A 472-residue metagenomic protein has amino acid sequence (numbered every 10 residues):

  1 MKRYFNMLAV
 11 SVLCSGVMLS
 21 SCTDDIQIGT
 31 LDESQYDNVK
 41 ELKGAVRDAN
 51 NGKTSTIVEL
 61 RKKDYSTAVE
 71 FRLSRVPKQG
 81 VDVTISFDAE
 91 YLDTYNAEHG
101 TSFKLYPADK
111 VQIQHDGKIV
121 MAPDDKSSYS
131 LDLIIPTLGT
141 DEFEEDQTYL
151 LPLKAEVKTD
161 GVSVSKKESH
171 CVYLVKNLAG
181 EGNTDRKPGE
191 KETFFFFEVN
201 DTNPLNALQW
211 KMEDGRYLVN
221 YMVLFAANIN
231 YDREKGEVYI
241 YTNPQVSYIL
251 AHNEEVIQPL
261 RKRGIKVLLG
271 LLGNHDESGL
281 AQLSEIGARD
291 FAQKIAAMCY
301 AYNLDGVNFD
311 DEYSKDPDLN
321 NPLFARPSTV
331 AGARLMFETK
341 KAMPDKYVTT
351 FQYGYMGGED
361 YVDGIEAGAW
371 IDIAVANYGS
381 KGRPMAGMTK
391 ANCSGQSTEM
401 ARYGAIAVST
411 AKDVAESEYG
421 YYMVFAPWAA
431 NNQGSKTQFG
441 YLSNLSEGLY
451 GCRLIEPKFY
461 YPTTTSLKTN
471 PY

Functional and structural regions predicted by a protein language model:
M1-A9: Bacterial N-terminal signal peptides that target proteins for export
A9-S15: Hydrophobic alpha-helical transmembrane signal-anchor segments
V17-S21: C-terminal motif of bacterial Sec signal peptides marking the signal peptidase cleavage site
T23-D82, D88-K110, V120-Y472: Secreted glycan hydrolases and related glycan-binding modules that recognize and/or cleave
